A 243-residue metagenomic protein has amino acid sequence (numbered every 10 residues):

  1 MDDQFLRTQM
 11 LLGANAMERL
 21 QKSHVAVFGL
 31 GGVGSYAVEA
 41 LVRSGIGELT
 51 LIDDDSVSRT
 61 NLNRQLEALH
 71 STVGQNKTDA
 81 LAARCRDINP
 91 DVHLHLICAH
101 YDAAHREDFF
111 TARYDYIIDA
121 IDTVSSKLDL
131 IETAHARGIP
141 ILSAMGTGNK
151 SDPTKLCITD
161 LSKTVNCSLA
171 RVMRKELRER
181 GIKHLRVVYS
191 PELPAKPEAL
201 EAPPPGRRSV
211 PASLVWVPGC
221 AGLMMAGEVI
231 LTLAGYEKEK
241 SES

Functional and structural regions predicted by a protein language model:
M1-A26: N-terminal charged helix/coil linker that caps or initiates catalytic domains
V27-G29, I52: Conserved N-terminal Rossmann-fold NAD(P)-binding element of oxidoreductases
V33-G34: Hydrophobic/small residue at the entry helix of a nucleotide-binding pocket
V42-E48, A136: Conserved S-adenosyl-L-methionine
I46, L51-N89: Glycine-rich phosphate-binding loop and adjoining beta1-alpha1-beta2 segment of Rossmann-like nucleotide-binding folds
I97-R106: Conserved SAM/SAH-binding loop
F110-R113, I121, S125-S126, A136 (+3 more regions): Glycine-rich phosphate/adenylate-binding loop
